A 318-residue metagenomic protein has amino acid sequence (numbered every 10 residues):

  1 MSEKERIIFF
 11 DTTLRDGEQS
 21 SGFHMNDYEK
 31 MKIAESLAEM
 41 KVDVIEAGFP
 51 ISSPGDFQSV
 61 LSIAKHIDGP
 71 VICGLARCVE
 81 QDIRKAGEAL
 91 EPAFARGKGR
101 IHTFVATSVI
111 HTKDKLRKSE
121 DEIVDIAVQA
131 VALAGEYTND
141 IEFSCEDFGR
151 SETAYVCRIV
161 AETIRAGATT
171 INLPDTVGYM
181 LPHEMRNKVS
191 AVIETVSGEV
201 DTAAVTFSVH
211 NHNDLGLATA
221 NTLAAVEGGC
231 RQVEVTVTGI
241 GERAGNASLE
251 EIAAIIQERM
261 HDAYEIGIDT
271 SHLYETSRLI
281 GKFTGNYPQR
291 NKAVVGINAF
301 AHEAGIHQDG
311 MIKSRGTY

Functional and structural regions predicted by a protein language model:
K4-F9, D16-V44, F57-H66, E80-F207 (+1 more regions): Alpha/beta enzyme core
R6-I7, D11-T13, M260-Y318: A mid-to-C-terminal "edge-of-domain" accessory segment
V42-P50, C73, Q232-V233: Divalent metal-dependent hydrolysis catalytic cores, especially in the metallo-beta-lactamase
I51, C78-E80, T107-V109, D147-G149 (+4 more regions): Acidic, glycine-rich active-site loops and adjacent beta-strand->loop/helix elements that engage anionic groups
I63, G241-T270: C-terminal helical cap(s) of enzyme catalytic domains, especially alpha/beta-barrels
G69-A76: A glycine-rich helix N-cap at a beta->alpha junction
L173, A203-N211, V235-T238, I266-T276 (+1 more regions): Beta-strand segments within the central parallel beta-sheet cores of soluble alpha/beta enzyme folds
S208-V237: Small-aliphatic-rich amphipathic alpha-helix that forms the alpha element of a beta-alpha
